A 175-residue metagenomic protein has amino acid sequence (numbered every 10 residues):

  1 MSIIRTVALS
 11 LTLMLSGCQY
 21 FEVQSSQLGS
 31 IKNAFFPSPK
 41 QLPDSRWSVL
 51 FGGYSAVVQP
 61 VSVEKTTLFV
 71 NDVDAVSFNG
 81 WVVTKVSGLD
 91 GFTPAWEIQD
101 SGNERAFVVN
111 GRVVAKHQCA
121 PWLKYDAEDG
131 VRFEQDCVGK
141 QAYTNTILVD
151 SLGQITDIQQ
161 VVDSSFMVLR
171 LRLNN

Functional and structural regions predicted by a protein language model:
M1-V7: Bacterial N-terminal signal peptides that target proteins for export
S10: Flanking scaffold residues of small Cys/His-coordinated metal-binding clusters
L15-G17: C-terminal motif of bacterial Sec signal peptides marking the signal peptidase cleavage site
Q19-F69, D74-S77, K85-N175: Acidic, serine/threonine-rich low-complexity disordered tracts
